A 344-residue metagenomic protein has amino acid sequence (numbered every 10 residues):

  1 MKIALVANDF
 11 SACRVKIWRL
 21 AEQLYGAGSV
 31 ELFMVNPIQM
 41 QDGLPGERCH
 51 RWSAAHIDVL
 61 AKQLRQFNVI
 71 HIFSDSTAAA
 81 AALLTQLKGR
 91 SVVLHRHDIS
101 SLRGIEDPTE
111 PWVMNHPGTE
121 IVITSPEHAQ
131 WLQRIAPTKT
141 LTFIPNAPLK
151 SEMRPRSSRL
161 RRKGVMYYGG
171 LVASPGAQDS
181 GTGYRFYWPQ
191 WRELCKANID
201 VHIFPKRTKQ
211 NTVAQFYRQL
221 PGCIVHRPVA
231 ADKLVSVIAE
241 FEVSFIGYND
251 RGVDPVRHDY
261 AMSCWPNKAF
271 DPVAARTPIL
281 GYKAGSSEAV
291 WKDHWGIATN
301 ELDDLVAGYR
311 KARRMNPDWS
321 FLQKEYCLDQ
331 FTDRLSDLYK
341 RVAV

Functional and structural regions predicted by a protein language model:
I3, V69, T85-R103, V122: Active-site proximal beta-strand in glycosyltransferases
R14-I17, Q23, L149-M153, S158-R218 (+1 more regions): Conserved catalytic-core segment of nucleotide-activated headgroup transferases in glycan assembly
I38, D98-S100, E127-H128, F143-R154 (+1 more regions): Short beta-strand->alpha-helix junction loop in the catalytic core of nucleotide-activated group-transfer enzymes
W52-I57, K206-T212, C223-E240, G247-G252: Conserved active-site histidine-acidic residue motif and adjacent donor-binding/catalytic loop of glycosyltransferases
I72-A78, R96: Short His-centered aromatic/hydrophobic patch
G104-I105, P111, N115-L141, M153 (+2 more regions): A short, active-site helix/loop in glycosyltransferases that binds the activated sugar's phosphate group
S151, N300-A343: A charged, aromatic-enriched C-terminal amphipathic alpha-helix characteristic of glycosyltransferases across folds
P175-D179, D232-A239, S244-F270, A274 (+1 more regions): Nucleotide-sugar-dependent
